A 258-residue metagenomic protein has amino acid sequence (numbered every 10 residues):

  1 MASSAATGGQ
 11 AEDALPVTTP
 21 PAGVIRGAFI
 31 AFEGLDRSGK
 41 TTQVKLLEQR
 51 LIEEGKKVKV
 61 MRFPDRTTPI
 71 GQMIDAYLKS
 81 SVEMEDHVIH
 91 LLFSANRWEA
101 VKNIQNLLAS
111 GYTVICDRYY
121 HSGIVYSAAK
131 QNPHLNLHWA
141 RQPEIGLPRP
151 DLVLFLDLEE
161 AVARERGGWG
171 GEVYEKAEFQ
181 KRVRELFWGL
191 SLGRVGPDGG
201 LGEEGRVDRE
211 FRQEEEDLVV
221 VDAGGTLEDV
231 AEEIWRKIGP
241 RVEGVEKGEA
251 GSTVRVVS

Functional and structural regions predicted by a protein language model:
A2-G23, E48, R164-S258: NTP-dependent small-molecule kinase module
A22-Q49: Walker A (P-loop) phosphate-binding motif
F29-F32, T113, L147, V153: Hydrophobic "anchor" residues on beta-strands that sit immediately upstream of conserved functional sites
E33, L156, A223: Catalytic metal- and UDP-sugar-binding loop of GT-A-like glycosyltransferases, i.e., residues flanking the conserved
E53-I145: ATP-dependent small-molecule kinase phosphotransfer cores that center on conserved nucleotide phosphate-binding segments
E54-K56, P148-L152, E214-D217: Short glycine-/polar-rich loops that comprise or flank the Walker A/P-loop and associated switch/sensor motifs
D65, A95, Y119, L158 (+2 more regions): Short beta->alpha linker loops
H121-G189, V195: A glycine- and Lys/Arg-enriched "phosphate-lid" helix/loop adjacent to the NTP-binding pocket of small-molecule kinases
